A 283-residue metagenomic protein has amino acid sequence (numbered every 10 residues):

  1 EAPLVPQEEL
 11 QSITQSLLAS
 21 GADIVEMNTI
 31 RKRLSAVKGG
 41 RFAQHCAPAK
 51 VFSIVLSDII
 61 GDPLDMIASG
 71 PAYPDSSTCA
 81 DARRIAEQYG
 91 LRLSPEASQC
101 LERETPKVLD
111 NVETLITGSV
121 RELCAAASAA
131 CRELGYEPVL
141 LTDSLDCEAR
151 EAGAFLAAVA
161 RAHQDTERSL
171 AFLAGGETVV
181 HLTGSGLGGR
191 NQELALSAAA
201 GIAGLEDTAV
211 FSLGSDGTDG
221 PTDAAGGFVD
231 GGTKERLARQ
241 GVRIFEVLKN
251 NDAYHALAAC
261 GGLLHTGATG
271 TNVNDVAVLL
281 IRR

Functional and structural regions predicted by a protein language model:
E1-L10, G184-N191: Short Gly/Thr/Asp-enriched flexible loops that form oxyanion-binding sites at enzyme active sites
P3-P95, L101: Internal gly/pro-rich beta-alpha loop/helix module that stabilizes soluble enzyme cofactors or their anionic handles
L4-I24, E137-V139, G201, E235-A238 (+1 more regions): Alpha/propeptide regions of enzymes that mature by internal proteolysis
I24-T29, L56, I67, D75 (+7 more regions): General beta-strand structural signal in soluble alpha/beta enzymes
S35, A43-A49, D58-I59, D65-I67 (+6 more regions): Solvent-exposed alpha-helices and their adjacent loops that cap or buttress functional pockets in soluble metabolic
A49-F52, P74-F155, Q164: Accessory alpha-helical/coil subdomains and C-terminal extensions that flank or cap enzyme catalytic cores
G135-S212, G220-P221: Active-site segments that bind and position negatively charged phosphate/pyrophosphate groups
L196-R283: Internal helix-turn-beta structural module
